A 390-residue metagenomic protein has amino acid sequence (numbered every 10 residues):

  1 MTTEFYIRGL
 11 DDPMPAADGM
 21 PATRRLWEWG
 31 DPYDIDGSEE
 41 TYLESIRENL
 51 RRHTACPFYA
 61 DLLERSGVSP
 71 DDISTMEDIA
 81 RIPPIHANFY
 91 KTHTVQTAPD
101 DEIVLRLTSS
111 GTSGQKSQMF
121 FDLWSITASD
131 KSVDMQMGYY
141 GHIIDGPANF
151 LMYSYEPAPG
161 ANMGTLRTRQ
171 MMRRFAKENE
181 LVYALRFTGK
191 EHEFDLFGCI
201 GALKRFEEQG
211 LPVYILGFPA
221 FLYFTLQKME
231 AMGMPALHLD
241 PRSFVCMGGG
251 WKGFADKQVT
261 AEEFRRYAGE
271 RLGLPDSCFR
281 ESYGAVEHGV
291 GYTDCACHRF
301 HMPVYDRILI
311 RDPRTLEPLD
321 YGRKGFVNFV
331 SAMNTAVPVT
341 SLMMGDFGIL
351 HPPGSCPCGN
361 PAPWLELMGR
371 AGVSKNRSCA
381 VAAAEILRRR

Functional and structural regions predicted by a protein language model:
M1-R51, R174-R390: Active-site glycine/GP-rich loop and adjacent strand/helix microenvironment that borders small-molecule binding pockets
E40, T54-T108, K116-F121, S129 (+2 more regions): Active-site diphosphate/adenylate-binding microenvironment
P70-M76, G146, L274-F279: Short, surface-exposed acidic
R106-Q115, A148, G210, R242-M247: Glycine-rich, often proline-containing surface loops adjacent to acidic residues and nearby aromatics that form
Q115, P157, G250-G253: A short, flexible beta-alpha/helix-coil linker loop
K116-F121, G138-F150, N179-L185, V213: Short secondary-structure capping/junction motifs at helix and strand boundaries
D130-I143, A148, C199-E207: Conserved ATP-dependent adenylate/AMP-binding module captured primarily in the ANL superfamily
Y139-F175: Conserved AMP-binding loop of ANL adenylate-forming enzymes
